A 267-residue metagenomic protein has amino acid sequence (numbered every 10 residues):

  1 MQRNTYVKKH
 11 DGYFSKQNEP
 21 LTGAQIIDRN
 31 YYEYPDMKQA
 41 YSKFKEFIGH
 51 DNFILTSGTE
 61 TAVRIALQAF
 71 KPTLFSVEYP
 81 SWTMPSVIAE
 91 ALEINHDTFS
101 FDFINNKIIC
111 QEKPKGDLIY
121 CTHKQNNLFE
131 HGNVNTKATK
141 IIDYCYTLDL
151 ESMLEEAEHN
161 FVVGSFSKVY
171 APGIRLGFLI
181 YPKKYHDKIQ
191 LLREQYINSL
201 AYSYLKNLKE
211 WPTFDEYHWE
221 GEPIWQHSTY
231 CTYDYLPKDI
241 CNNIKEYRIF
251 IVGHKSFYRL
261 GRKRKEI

Functional and structural regions predicted by a protein language model:
M1-D36, T232-C241, K245-G253: N-terminal "arm"/small-domain region of PLP-dependent enzymes with the aminotransferase-like
T22-G23, S165-W225: PLP-dependent aminotransferase class I/II
T22-T61, I65-Q68, H218-G221: Conserved N-terminal alpha-helix of the aminotransferase class I/II PLP-enzyme fold
Q68-A91, N95-F103: Conserved PLP-anchoring active-site segment centered on the Schiff-base-forming lysine
S76, L118-T122, I141, F178-I180 (+1 more regions): Structural motif
F101-L150, E155, S228-D234: Active-site phosphate-binding strand-loop segment of PLP-dependent enzymes
Y146-L148, S152-V169, K184-D187: Conserved active-site segment immediately N-terminal to the catalytic lysine that forms the internal aldimine
T213-D239, K255-Y258: Conserved glycine-rich beta-strand-loop-beta hairpin in the small C-terminal domain of fold type I
